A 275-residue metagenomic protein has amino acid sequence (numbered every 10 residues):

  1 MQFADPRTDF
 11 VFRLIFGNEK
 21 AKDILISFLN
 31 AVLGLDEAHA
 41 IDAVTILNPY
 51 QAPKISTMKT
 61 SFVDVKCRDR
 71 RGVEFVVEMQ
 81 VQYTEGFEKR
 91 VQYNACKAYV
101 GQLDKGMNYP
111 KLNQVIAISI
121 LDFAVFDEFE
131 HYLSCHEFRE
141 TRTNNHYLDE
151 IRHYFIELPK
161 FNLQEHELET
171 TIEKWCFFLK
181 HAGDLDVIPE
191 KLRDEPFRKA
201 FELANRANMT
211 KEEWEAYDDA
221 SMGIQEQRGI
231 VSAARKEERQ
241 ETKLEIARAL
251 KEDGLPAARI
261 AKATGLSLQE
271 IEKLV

Functional and structural regions predicted by a protein language model:
M1-V275: Elongated, amphipathic alpha-helical interaction scaffolds
